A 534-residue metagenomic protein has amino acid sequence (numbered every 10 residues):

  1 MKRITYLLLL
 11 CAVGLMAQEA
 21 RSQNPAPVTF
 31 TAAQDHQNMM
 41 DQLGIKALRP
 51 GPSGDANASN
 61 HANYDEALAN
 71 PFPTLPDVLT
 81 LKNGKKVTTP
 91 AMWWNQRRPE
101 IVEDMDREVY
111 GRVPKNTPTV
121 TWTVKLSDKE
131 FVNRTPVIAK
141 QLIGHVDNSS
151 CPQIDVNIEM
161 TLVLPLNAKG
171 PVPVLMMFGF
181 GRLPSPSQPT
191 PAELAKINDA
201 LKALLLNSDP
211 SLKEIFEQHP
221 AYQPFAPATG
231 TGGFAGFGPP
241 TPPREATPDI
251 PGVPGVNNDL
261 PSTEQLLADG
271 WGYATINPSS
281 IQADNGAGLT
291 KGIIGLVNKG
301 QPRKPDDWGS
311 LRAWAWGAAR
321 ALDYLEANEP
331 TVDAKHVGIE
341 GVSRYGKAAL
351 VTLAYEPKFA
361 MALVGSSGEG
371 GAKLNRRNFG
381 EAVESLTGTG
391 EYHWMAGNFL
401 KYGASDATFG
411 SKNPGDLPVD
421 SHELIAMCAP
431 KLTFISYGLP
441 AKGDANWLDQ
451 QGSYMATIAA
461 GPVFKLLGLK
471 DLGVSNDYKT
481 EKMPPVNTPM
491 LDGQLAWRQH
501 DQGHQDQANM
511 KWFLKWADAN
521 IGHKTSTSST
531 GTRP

Functional and structural regions predicted by a protein language model:
E19-V113, T231-T241, W516, T525-P534: N-terminal pre-domain segments of enzymes
E159-T161, G170-F180: Short beta-strand element of the alpha/beta-hydrolase
M177-A334, G368-N378: Cap/lid segment of the alpha/beta-hydrolase catalytic domain
G252, I293, K304, R320 (+2 more regions): Mobile cap/lid helix-loop segments that gate and shape the active-site cleft of serine hydrolases
T331-S343: Alpha/beta-hydrolase fold nucleophile elbow
G341-L353: Glycine-rich nucleophile elbow surrounding the catalytic serine of serine-hydrolase chemistry
A429-D449, H500-Q502: Conserved strand-to-loop "acid loop" that flanks and positions the catalytic carboxylate
P440, M455-R533: C-terminal catalytic histidine-bearing segment of alpha/beta-hydrolase fold enzymes
